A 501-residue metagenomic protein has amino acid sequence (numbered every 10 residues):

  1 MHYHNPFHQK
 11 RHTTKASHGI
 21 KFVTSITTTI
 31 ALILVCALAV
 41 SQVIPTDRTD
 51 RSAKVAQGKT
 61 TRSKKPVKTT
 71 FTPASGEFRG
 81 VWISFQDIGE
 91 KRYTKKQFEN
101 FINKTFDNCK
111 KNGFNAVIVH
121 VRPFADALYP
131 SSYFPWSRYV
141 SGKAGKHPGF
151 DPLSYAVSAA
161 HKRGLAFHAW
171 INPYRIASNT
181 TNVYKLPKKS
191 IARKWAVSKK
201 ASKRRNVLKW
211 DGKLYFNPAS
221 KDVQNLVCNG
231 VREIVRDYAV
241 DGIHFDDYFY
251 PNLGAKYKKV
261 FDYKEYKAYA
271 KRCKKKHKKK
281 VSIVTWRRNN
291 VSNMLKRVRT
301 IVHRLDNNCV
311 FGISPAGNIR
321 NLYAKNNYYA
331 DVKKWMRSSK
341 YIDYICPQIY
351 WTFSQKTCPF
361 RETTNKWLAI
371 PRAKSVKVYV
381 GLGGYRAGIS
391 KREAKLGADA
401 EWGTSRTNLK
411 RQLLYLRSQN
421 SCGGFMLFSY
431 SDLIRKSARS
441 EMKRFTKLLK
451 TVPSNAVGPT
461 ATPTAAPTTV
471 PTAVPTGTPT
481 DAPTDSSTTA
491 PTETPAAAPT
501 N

Functional and structural regions predicted by a protein language model:
P66-V67, P152-L153, K296, N321-M336 (+2 more regions): Alpha-helical scaffolding within the catalytic cores of extracellular/periplasmic polymer-degrading hydrolases
F71-Q97, A169, Y174-E233, D237 (+1 more regions): Active-site-adjacent "subsite" loops/lids of carbohydrate-active enzymes
Q86-K96, F134-G149, W210-N225, K279-V291 (+2 more regions): The substrate-binding groove and active-site-proximal loops of carbohydrate-active enzymes, especially glycoside
T94-N112, Y139-H161, L226-N229, N289-K296: Aromatic- and glycine-enriched glycan-recognition loops and surfaces that form the carbohydrate-binding subsites
F98, A192-I319, Y323-S338, Y350-W351: Polysaccharide-binding and catalytic clefts of secreted carbohydrate-active enzymes
N100-A127, D237, I342-Y344, C422: Catalytic domains of carbohydrate-active enzymes, especially glycoside hydrolases
N112-P148: Aromatic-lined carbohydrate-binding/catalytic grooves of carbohydrate-active enzymes
S338-T357, I370-A461: Substrate-binding cleft of secreted/luminal carbohydrate-active enzymes
